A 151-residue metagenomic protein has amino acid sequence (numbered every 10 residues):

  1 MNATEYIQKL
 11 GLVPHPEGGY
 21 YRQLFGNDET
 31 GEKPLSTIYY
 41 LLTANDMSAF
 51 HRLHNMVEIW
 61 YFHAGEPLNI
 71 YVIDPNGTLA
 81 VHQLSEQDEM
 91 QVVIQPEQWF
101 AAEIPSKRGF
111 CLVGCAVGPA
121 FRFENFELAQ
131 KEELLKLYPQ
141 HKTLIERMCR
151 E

Functional and structural regions predicted by a protein language model:
M1-V92, A101, R108-F110, P119-R122 (+1 more regions): Non-catalytic, conserved peripheral segments adjacent to functional cores
